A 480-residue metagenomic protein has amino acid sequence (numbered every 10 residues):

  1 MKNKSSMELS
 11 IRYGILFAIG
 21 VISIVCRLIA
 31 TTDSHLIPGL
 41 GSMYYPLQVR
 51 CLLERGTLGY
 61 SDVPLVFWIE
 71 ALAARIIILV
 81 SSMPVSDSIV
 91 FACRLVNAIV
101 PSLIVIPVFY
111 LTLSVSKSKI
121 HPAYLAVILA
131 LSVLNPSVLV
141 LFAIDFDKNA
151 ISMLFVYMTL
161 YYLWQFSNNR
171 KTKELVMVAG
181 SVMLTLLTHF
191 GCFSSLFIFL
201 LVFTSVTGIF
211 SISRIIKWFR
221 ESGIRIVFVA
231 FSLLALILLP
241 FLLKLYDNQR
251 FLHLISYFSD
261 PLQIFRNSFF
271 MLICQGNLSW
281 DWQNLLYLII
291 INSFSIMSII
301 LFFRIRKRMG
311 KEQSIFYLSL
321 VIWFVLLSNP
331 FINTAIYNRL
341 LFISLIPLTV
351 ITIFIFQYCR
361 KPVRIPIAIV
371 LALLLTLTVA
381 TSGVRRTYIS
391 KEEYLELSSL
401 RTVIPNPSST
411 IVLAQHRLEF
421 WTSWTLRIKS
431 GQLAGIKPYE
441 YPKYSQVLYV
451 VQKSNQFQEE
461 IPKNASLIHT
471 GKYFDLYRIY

Functional and structural regions predicted by a protein language model:
M1-I29, R225-A230, I369, Y480: Start-transfer (signal-anchor) and selected internal transmembrane alpha helices of multi-pass inner/ER membrane
S5-I11, K119-I120, N169-T172, S211-V227 (+3 more regions): Membrane-interface helix-loop-helix junctions at transmembrane boundaries of multi-pass membrane enzymes, predominantly
I19-I24, P46, V66, C93-V115 (+2 more regions): Membrane-embedded helix bundles of polyisoprenyl
S23, R27-T31, D62-V63, D147-K148 (+3 more regions): Transmembrane catalytic cores of multi-pass membrane glycosyltransferases and polysaccharide-assembly enzymes
L58-S86, T185: Short hydrophobic/aromatic helix or loop-helix immediately within or flanking a transmembrane segment in polytopic
L134-S137, I355-Q357, I365-I389: Transmembrane alpha-helical segments
N149, S194, I332-K361: Hydrophobic/aromatic-rich transmembrane helices and adjacent perimembrane loops
T376, R386-Y394, R401-Q458, L467-I479: Short periplasmic/luminal acceptor-recognition loop of GT-C membrane glycosyltransferases, typified by
